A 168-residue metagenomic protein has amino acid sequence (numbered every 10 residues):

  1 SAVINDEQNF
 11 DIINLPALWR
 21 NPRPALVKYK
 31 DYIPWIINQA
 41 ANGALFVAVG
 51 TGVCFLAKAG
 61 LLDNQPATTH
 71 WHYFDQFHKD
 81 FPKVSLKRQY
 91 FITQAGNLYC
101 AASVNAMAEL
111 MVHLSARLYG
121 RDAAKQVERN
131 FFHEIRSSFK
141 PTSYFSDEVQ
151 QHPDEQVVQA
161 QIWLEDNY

Functional and structural regions predicted by a protein language model:
S1: ATP/NTP phosphate-donor binding region
I4-D166: Active-site-adjacent pocket-lining segments in enzyme domains
